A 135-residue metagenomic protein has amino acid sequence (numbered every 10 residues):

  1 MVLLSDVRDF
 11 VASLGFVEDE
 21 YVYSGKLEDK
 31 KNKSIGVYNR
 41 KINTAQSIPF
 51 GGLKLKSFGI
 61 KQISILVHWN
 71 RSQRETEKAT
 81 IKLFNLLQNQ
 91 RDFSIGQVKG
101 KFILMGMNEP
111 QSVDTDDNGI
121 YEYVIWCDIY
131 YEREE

Functional and structural regions predicted by a protein language model:
M1-L53, Q90, S94: Small/polar-rich, solvent-exposed N-terminal microdomains that initiate assembly or binding
M1-S13, N43-F50, K56-F58, V98-E135: Short, charged interaction patches at domain edges and termini
K30-N32, F58-Q62, E122: Short connector loops at helix/strand junctions that flank enzyme active sites, especially segments positioning acidic
S34-G36, S64, W126: Generic structural signal for residues positioned in beta-strands
K54-L55, I65: Short, flexible segments with low predicted structural confidence
I65-R71, I129-Y131: Short beta-strand-to-loop capping motifs
W69-N89: Mid-chain, well-packed structural core segment of small domains
I81, F93-K101: Glycine-rich, pocket-lining loop/helix-strand segments that form or immediately flank
